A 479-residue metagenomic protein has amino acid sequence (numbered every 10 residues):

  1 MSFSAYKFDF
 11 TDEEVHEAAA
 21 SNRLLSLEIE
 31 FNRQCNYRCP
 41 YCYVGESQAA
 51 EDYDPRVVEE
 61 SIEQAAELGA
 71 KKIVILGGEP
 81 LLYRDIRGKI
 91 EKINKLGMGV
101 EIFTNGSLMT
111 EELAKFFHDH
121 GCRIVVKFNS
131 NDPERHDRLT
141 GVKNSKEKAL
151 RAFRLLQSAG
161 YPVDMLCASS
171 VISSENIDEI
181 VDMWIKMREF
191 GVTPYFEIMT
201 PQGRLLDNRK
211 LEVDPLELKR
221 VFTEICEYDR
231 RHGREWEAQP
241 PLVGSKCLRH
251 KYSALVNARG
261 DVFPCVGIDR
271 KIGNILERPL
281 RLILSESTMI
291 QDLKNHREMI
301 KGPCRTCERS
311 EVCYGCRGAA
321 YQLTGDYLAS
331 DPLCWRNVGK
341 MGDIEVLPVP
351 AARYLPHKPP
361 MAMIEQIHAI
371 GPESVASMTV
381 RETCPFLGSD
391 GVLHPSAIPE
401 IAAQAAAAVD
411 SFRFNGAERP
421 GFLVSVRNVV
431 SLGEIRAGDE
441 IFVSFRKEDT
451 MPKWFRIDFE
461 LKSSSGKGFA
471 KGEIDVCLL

Functional and structural regions predicted by a protein language model:
S2-R123: Conserved alpha-helical substructure of the radical SAM core
F3-F10, D269-V346: Flexible mid-to-C-terminal extensions adjoining Fe-S/redox cofactors in radical SAM and related proteins
S4-T11, I367, H394-A417: Active-site helix/loop of acyl-thioester processing domains in fatty-acid/polyketide metabolism, spanning hotdog-fold
A20-S21, G244-L248, K358-P359, M451: Short loop/turn motifs at secondary-structure junctions and domain boundaries
K115-I275: Radical SAM enzyme [4Fe-4S]-AdoMet core and its adjacent flexible, acidic and glycine-rich loops/tails across
K358-L393: Catalytic strand-loop segment that frames the active site of acyl-thioester-processing enzymes
I367, N428-S464: Hydrophobic beta-sheet segments that form the core/acyl-binding groove of ACP/CoA-dependent acyl-chain-processing
A408-S444, F469-E473: Hydrophobic beta-strand-centered segment that forms part of the acyl-chain substrate-binding groove
